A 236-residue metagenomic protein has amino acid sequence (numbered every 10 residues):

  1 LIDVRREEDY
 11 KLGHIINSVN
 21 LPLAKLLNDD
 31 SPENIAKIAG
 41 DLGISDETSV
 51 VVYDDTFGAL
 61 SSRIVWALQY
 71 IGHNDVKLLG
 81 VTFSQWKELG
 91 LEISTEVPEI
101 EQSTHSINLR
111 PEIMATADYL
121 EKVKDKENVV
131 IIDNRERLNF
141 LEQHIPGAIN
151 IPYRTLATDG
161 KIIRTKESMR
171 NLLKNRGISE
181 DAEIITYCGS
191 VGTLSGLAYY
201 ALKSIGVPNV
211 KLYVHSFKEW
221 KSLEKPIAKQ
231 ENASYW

Functional and structural regions predicted by a protein language model:
L1-R5, L21, N128-R135: Short hydrophobic beta-strand that contains or immediately precedes a catalytic carboxylate
R5-V19, L23-L26: N-terminal carbohydrate-binding/catalytic regions of secreted carbohydrate-active enzymes
D9-L12, N28, N139-E142, A157: Short, solvent-exposed loop/turn elements at domain surfaces
L23-V50, Y153-I184: Helix-loop module immediately N-terminal to the HCX5R catalytic loop in PTP-like cysteine phosphatase domains
L26-A115, G189-S216: Thiolate-centered catalytic microenvironments shared by cysteine-dependent enzyme domains
F83-Q143, I149, E224-W236: Active-site neighborhoods of enzymes that stabilize oxyanions during catalysis
N171, D181-C188, G196-Y200, S204-H215 (+1 more regions): C-terminal soluble interaction/assembly domains
